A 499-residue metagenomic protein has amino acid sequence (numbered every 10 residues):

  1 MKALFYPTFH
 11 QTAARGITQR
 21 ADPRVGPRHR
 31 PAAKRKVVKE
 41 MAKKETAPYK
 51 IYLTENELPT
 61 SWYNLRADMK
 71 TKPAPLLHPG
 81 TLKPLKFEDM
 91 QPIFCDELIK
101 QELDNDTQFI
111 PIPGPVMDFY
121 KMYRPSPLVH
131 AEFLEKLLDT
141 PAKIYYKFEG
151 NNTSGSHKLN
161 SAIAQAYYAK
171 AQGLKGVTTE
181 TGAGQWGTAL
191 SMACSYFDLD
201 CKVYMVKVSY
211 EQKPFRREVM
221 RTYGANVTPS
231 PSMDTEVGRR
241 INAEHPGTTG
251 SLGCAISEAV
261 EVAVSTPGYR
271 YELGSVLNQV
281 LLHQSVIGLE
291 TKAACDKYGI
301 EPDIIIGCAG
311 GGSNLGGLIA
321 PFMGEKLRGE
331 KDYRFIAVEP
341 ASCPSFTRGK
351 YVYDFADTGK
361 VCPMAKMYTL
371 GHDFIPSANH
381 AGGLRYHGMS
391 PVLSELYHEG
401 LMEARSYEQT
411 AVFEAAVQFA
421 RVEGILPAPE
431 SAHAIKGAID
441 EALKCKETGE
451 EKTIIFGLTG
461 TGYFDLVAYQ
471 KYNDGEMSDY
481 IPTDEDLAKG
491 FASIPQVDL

Functional and structural regions predicted by a protein language model:
M1-A14: N-terminal chloroplast transit peptides
K44-L174: Positively charged, low-complexity intrinsically disordered leader regions
F109-P111, I241-Q279, I287, G299 (+3 more regions): Active-site/ligand-binding loops adjacent to catalytic centers
F148-L159, V177-W186, L277-V280, I306-G311 (+4 more regions): Active-site nucleophile and cofactor-binding loops and adjacent substrate-binding regions of central metabolic enzymes
S161, A169-V208, E301-L315, F335 (+1 more regions): A short, small-residue-rich loop immediately preceding and capping a beta-strand
A164-L174, T188-D200, R221-T222, I319-G329 (+1 more regions): Alpha-helix C-terminal capping segments
W186-T249, S345-F355, A468-D474: Active-site-proximal loop->helix
A309-G317, Q409-D474: Claisen-condensing/thiolase-fold acyl-transfer catalytic domains that form or cleave C-C bonds in fatty acid
